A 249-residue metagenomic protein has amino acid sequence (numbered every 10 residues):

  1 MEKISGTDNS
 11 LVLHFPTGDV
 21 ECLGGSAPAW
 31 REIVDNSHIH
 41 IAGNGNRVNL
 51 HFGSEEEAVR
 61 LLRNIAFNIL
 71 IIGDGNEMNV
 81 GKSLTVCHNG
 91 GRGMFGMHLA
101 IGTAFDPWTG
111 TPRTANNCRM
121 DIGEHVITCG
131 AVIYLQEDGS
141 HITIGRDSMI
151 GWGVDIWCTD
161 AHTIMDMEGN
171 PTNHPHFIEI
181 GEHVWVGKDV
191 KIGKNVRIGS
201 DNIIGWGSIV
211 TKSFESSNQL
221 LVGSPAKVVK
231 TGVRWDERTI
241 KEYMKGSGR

Functional and structural regions predicted by a protein language model:
E2-I4, D8-L61, A66-L70, N79-C87 (+2 more regions): Beta-strand-rich extracellular passenger or scaffold domains
F52-R197, S208, S224, G232-V233: Flexible, glycine/small-residue-enriched loop-and-beta-strand segment within the central core of proteins
I203-I204, L220-V222: Short-chain dehydrogenase/reductase
S216: Catalytic beta-strand/loop signature of glycosyltransferases that borders the donor
K227-E242: Non-heme Fe(II)/2-oxoglutarate
K241-R249: Leloir-type glycosyltransferase catalytic cores
